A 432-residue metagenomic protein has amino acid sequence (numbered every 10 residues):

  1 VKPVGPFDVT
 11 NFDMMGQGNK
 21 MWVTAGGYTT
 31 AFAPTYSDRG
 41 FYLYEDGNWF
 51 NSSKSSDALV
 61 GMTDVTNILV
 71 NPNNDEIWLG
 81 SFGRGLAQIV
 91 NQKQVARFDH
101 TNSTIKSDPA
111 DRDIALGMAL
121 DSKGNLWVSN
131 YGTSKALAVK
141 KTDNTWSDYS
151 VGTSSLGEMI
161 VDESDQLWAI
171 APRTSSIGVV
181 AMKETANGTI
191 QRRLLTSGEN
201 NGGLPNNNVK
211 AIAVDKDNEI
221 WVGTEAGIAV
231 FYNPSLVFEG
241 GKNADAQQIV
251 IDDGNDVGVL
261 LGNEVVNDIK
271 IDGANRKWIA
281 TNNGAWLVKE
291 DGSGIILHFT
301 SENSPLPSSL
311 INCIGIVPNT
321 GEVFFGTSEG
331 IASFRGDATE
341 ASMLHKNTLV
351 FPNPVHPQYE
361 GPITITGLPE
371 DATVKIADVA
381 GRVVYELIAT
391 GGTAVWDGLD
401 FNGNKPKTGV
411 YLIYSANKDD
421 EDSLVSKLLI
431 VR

Functional and structural regions predicted by a protein language model:
V1-N347, V383, Y414: Carboxylate-rich, polar loop motifs that coordinate divalent cations or form catalytic acidic clusters
D162, Q358, G367-P369, A389 (+2 more regions): Surface-exposed coil/turn segments at beta-strand junctions on protein surfaces, enriched
N207-V209, E264-V266, H345, E360 (+3 more regions): Short coil/loop residues immediately preceding or within conserved phosphate-binding loops of NTP-utilizing enzyme
T320-E322, P362, K407-L412: Short, conserved beta-strand segments of beta-strand-rich sandwich/propeller modules, principally
M343-K375, T393-W396: Glycine-centered coil/turn sites that cap beta-strands in beta-rich domains
T373-V384, Y411: Short, glycine-anchored, charge-dense loop/turn motifs used at functional sites
V383-P406, N417-E421: Glycine-centered tight-turn motifs at strand-turn-strand junctions
L412-R432: C-terminal tail/sorting-segment detector
